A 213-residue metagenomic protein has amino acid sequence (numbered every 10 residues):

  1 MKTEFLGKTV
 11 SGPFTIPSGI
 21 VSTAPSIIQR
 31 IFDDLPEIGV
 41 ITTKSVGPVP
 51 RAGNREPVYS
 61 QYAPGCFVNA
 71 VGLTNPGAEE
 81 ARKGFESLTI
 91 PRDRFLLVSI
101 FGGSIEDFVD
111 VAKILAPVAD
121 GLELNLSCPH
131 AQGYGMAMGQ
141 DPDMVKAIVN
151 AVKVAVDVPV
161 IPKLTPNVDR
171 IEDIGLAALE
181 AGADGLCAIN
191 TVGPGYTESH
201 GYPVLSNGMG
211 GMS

Functional and structural regions predicted by a protein language model:
M1-L96, F101-G103: N-terminal capping/small domains of soluble enzymes
P13-T15, V40, F95-S99, G121-E123 (+2 more regions): Structural preference for beta-strand elements that scaffold enzyme active sites
G19-V21, V46, F101-G103, S127-P129 (+2 more regions): Active-site beta-loop-alpha junctions enriched in small/polar residues
P25-D33, E106-V118, V168-A181: Catalytic cores of alpha/beta
G39-G53, D120-P129, G185-V192: Non-cysteine beta-strand/loop elements that form the S-adenosyl-L-methionine
F67-A70, P129-D143, I174, E180-S213: Glycine/Thr-rich beta-alpha phosphate-binding loop at enzyme active sites
V68-D93, G139-P162, V204-S213: Alpha-helix-loop-beta-strand connector modules within alpha/beta enzyme cores
A112-V156, P162-T165, A181: Metal-dependent enolase-superfamily TIM-barrel catalytic cores that perform enediolate-based chemistry
